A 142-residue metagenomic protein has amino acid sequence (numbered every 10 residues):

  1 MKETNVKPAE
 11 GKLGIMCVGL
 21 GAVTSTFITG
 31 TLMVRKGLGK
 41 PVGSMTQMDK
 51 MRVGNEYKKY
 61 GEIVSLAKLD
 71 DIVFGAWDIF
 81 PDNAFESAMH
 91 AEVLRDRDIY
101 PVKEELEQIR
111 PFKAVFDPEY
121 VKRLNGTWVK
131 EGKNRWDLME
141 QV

Functional and structural regions predicted by a protein language model:
M1-V142: Metallocofactor- and cofactor-centric catalytic cores in central/energy metabolism, strongly enriched
